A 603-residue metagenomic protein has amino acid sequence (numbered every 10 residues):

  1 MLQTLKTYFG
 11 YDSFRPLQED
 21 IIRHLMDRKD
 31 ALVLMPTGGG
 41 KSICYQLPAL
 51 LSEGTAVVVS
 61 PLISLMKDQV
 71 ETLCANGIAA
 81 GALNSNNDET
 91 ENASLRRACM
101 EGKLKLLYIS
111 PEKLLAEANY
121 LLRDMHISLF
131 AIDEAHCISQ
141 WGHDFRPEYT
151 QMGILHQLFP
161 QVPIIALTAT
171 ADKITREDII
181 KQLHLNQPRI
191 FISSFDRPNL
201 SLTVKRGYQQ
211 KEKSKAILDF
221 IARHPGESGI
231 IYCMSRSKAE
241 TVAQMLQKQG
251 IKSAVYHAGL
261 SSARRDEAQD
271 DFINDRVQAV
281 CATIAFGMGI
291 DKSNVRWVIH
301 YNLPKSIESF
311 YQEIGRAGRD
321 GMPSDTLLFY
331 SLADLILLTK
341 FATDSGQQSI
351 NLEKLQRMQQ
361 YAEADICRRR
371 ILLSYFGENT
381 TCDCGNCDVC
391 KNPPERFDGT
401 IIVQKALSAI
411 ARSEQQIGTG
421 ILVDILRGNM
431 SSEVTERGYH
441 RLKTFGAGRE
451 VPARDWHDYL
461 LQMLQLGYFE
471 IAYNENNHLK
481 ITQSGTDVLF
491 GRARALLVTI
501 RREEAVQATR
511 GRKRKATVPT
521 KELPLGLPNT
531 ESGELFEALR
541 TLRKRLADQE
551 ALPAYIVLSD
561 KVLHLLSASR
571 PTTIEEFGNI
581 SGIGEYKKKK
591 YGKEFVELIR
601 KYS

Functional and structural regions predicted by a protein language model:
M1, I350-L352, T381-S603: Accessory DNA-binding and partner-docking regions appended to nucleic-acid-acting proteins, especially the terminal
M1-Y8, D12-P16, D20-S42, L50-S52 (+3 more regions): Helicase motor core with emphasis on the C-terminal RecA-like subdomain
L25, I221, F272, A362 (+2 more regions): Short helix-to-turn junction characteristic of helix-turn-helix DNA-binding domains, especially the helix
P160, P225, D365, Q415 (+1 more regions): Flexible coil/turn residues that form the inter-helical turn or adjacent wing/linker of helix-turn-helix
Q347-F376: Short, charged low-complexity linear segments at domain edges
